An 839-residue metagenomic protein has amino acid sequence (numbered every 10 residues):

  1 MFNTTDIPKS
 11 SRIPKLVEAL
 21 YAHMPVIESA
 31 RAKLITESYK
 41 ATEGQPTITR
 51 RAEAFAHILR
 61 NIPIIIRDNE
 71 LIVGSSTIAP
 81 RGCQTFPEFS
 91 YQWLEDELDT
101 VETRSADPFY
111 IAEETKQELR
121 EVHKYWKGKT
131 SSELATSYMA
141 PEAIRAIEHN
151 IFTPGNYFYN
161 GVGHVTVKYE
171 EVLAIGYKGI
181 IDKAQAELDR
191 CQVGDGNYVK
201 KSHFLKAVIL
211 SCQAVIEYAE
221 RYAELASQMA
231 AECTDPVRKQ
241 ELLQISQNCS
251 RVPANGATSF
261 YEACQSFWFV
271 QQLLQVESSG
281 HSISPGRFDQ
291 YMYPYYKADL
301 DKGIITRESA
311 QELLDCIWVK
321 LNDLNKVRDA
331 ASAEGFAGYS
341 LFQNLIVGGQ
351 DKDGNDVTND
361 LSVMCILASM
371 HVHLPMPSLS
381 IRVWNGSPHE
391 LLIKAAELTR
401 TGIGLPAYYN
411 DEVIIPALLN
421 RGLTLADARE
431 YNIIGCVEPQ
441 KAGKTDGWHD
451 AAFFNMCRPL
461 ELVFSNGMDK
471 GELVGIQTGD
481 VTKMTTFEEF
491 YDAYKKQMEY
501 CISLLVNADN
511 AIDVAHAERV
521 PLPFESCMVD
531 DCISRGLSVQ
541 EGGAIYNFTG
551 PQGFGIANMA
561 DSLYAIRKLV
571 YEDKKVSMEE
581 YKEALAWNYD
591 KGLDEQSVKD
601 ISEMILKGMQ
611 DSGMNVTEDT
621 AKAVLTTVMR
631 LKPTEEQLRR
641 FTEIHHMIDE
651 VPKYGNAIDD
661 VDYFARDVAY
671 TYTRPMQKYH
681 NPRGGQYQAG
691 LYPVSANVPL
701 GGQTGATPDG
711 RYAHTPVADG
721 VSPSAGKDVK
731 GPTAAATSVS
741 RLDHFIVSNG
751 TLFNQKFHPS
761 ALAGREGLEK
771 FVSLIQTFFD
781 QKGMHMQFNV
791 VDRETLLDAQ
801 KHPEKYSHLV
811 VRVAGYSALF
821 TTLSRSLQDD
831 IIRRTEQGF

Functional and structural regions predicted by a protein language model:
F2-V208, R238-F839: Conserved catalytic cores of very large enzyme subunits
C212: Second-shell loop/turn segments in exported
M229-V237: A conserved hydrophobic secondary-structure block that centers on an alpha-helix together with its immediately flanking
